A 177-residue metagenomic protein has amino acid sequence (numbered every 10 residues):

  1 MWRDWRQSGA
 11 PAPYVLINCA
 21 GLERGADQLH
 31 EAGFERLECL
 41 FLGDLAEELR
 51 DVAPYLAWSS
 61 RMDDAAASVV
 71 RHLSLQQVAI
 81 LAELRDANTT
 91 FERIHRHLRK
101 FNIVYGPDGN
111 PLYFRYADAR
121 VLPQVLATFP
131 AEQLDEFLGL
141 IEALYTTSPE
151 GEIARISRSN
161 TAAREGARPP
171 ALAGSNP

Functional and structural regions predicted by a protein language model:
M1-P177: Terminal low-complexity "docking" segments
